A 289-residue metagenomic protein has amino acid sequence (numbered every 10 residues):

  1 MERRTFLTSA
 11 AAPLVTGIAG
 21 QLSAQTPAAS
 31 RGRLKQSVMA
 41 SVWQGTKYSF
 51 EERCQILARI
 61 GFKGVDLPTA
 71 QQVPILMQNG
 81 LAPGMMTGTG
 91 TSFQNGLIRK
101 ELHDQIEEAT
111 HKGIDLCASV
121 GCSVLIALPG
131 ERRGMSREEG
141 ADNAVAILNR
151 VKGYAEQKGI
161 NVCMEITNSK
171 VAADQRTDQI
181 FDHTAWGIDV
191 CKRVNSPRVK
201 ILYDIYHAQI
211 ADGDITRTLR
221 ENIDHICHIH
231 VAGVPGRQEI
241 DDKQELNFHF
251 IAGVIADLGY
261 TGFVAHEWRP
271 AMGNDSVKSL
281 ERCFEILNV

Functional and structural regions predicted by a protein language model:
E2-A58, G121-S123, F181-Y203, H207-V289: Histidine-acidic metal/acid-base catalytic patches
A10-G17, S30-R31, N95-K200, I210: Active-site acidic/histidine proton-transfer and metal-coordination neighborhood in alpha/beta enzyme cores
V42-Q44, T69-Q71, T89-S92, E131-R133 (+4 more regions): Active-site-proximal loop/turn and secondary-structure-junction residues that shape catalytic pockets, frequently
E52-Q72: Catalytic domains of carbohydrate-active enzymes, especially glycoside hydrolases
V73-T87: Short acidic, glycine/proline-enriched helix-loop-strand junctions
